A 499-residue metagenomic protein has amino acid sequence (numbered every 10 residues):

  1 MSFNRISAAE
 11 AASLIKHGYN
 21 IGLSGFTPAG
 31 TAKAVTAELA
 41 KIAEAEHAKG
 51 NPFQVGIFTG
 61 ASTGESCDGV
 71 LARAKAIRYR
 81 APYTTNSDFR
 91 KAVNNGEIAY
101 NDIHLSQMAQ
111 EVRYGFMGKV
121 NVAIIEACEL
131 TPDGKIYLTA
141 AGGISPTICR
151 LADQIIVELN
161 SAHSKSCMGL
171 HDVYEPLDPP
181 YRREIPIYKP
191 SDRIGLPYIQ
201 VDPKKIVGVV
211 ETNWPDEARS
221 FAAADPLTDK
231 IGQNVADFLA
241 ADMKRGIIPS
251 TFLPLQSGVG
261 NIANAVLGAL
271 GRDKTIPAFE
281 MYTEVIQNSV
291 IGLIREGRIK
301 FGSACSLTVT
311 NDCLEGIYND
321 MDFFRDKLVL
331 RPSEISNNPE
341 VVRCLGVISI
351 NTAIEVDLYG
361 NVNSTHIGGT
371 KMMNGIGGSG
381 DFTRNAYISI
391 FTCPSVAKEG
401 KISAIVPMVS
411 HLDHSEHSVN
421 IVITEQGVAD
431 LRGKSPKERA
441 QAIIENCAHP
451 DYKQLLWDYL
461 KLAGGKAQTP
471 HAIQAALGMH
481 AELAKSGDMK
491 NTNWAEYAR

Functional and structural regions predicted by a protein language model:
M1-R499: Conserved alpha/beta enzyme-core scaffold
